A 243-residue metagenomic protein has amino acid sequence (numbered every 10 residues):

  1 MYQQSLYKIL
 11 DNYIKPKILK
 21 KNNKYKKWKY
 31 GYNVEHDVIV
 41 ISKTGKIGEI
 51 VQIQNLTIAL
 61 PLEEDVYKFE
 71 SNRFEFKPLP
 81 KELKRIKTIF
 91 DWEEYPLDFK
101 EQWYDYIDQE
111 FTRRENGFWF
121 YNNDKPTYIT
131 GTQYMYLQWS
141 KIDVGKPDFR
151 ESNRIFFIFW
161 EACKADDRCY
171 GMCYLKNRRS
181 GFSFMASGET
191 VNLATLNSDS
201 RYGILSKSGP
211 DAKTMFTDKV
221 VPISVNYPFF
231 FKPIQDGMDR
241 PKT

Functional and structural regions predicted by a protein language model:
M1-T243: Phosphate/NTP-binding elements of NTP-utilizing enzymes
